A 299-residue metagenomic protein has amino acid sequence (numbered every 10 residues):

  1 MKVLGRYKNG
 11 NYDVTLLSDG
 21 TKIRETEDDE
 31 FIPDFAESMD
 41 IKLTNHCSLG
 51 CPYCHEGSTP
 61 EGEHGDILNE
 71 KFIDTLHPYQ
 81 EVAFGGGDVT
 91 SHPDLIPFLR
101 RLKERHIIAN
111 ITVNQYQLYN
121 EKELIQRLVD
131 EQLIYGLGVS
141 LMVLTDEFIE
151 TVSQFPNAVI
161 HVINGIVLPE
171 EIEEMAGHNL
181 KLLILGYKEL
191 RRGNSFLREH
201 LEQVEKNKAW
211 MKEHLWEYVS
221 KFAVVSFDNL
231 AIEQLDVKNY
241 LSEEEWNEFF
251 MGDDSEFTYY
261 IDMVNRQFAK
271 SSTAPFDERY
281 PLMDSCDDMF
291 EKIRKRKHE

Functional and structural regions predicted by a protein language model:
M1-I41, W246, E256: N-terminal [4Fe-4S]-dependent radical SAM core
D28-L68: Canonical Radical SAM [4Fe-4S] cluster-binding loop centered on the CxxxCxxC motif and its immediate flanking residues
S38, E56-D66, Y79-H92, L102-N120 (+3 more regions): Core AdoMet radical
G50, G86, V264-N265: Residue-level recognition of short loop/turn positions
K71, D94-E104, E123, R127 (+4 more regions): Alpha-helical scaffolding segments of alpha/beta enzyme cores, especially the outer helices of TIM-barrel or partial
K71-P78: A short, Lys/Arg-enriched amphipathic alpha-helix followed by its capping loop at the start of a domain
L133-D284: Radical SAM enzyme [4Fe-4S]-AdoMet core and its adjacent flexible, acidic and glycine-rich loops/tails across
F290-E299: Cysteine/selenocysteine-centered motifs that mediate thiol-based redox chemistry or coordinate metal-sulfur cofactors
